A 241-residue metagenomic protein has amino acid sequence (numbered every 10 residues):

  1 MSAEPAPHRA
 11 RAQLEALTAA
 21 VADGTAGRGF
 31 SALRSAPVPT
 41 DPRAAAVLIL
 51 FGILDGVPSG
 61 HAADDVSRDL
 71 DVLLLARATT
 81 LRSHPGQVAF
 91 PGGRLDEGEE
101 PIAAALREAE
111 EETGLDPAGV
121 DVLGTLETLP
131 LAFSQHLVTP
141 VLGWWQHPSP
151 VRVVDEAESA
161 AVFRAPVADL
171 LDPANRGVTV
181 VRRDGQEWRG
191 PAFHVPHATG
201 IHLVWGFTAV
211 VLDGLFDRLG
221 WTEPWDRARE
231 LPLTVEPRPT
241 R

Functional and structural regions predicted by a protein language model:
M1-F90, R94-E111, L115-L142, Q146-S149 (+2 more regions): N-terminal leader/linker segments that precede catalytic domains of diphosphate-processing enzymes
V154-P191, A198: NUDIX/MutT-family hydrolases
